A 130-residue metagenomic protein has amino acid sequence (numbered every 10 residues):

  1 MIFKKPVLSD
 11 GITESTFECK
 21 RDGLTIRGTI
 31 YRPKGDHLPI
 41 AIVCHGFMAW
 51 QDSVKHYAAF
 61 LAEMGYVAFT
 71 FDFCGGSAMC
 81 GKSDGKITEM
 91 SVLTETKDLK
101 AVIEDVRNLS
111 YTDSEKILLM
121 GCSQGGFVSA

Functional and structural regions predicted by a protein language model:
M1-G35: N-terminal cap/lid segment of alpha/beta-hydrolase-fold proteins
H37-G46: Short beta-strand element of the alpha/beta-hydrolase
F47-A59: The serine-hydrolase catalytic nucleophile loop
L61-K82: Conserved alpha/beta-hydrolase
S83-I87: Short low-complexity, flexible loop/linker segments enriched in glycine and/or proline with clustered acidic
T88-S110: Alpha/beta-hydrolase active-site loop
Y111-S123: Alpha/beta-hydrolase fold nucleophile elbow
G126-A130: Short glycine-enriched nucleophile-adjacent loop and the immediately C-terminal alpha-helix near the catalytic center
